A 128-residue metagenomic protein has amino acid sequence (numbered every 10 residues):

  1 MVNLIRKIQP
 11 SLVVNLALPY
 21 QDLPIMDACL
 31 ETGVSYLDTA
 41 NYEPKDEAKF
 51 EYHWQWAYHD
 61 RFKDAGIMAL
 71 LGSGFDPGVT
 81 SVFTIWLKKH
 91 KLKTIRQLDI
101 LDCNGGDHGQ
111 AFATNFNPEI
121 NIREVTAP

Functional and structural regions predicted by a protein language model:
I5, M26, Y58-H59, T84 (+1 more regions): Short amphipathic alpha-helical segments and helix-helix/interface helices
Q9-P10: Proline-aspartate-enriched helix->loop->beta-strand connector
V13-N15, L37-D38: Redox-cofactor binding/interface segments in oxidoreductases and associated redox assembly factors
A17-Y20: Short beta->alpha connector loops
L23-T32, T39-M68: Rossmann-fold NAD(P)-binding glycine/threonine-rich loop
T32-G33, K88: Generic helix-packing signal
K63-P128: Rossmann-like dinucleotide-binding core of oxidoreductases
